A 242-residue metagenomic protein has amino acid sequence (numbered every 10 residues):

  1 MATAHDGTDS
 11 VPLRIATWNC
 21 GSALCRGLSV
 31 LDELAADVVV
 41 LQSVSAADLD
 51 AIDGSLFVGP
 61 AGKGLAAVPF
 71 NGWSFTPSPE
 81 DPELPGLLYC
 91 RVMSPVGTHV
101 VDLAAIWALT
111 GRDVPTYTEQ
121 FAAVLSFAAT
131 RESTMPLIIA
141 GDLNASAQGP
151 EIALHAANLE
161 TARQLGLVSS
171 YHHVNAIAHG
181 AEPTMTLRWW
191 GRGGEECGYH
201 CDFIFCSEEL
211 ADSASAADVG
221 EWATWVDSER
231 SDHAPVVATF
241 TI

Functional and structural regions predicted by a protein language model:
M1-D53, G62-L65: N-terminal, active-site-proximal structural segment of metallo-dependent hydrolase catalytic domains
M1-T17, G21-L28, F70-I242: Active-site regions of metal-assisted phosphoester/phosphodiester hydrolases, unifying DNase/endonuclease modules
S45-G86: Ligand-binding grooves and catalytic loops that recognize ribose/phosphate and carbohydrate rings, and esterified lipid
